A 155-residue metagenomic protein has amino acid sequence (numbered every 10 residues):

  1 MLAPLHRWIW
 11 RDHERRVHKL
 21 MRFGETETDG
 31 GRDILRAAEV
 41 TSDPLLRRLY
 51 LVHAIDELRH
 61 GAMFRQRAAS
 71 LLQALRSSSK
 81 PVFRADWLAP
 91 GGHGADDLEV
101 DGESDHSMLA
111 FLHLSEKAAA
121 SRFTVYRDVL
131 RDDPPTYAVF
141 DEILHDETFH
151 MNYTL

Functional and structural regions predicted by a protein language model:
M1-L155: Non-heme di-metal
